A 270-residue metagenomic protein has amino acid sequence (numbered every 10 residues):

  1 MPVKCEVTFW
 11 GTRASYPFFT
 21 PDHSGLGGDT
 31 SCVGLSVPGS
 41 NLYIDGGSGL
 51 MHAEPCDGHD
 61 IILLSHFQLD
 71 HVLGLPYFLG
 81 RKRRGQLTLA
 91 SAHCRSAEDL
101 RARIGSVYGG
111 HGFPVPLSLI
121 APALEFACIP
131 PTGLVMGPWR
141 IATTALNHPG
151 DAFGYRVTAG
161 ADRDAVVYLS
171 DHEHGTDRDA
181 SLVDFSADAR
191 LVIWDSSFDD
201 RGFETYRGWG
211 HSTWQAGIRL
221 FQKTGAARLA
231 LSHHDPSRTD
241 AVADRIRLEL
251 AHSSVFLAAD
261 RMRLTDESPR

Functional and structural regions predicted by a protein language model:
M1-V167, D177, L182-V183, A243-R270: Binuclear metal-dependent hydrolase catalytic cores
L169-D171: DG-centered beta-turn motif at the end of beta-strands
E173-M262: Cap/insert and terminal regions of metallo-dependent hydrolase folds
